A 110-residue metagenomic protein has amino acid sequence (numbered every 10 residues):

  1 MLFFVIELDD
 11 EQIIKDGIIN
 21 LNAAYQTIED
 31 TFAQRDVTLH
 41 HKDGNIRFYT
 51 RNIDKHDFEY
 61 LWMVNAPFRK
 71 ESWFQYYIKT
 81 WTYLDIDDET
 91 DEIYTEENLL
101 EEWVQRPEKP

Functional and structural regions predicted by a protein language model:
M1-Q12: Short, extreme N-terminal segment that most often corresponds to the first beta-strand
I6-L8, R47-R51, Y83-D88: Short beta-strand element of the conserved SAM-dependent methyltransferase core
D10-I14, D54-D57: Residues that cap or initiate secondary-structure elements
I13-N22: Short, flexible/disordered intra-domain loops and linkers
N22-E29: A short alpha/beta connector and helix-capping loop motif
D30-E71: Short, intrinsically disordered low-complexity segments
Q75-P110: C-terminal basic regulatory modules in eukaryotic proteins
